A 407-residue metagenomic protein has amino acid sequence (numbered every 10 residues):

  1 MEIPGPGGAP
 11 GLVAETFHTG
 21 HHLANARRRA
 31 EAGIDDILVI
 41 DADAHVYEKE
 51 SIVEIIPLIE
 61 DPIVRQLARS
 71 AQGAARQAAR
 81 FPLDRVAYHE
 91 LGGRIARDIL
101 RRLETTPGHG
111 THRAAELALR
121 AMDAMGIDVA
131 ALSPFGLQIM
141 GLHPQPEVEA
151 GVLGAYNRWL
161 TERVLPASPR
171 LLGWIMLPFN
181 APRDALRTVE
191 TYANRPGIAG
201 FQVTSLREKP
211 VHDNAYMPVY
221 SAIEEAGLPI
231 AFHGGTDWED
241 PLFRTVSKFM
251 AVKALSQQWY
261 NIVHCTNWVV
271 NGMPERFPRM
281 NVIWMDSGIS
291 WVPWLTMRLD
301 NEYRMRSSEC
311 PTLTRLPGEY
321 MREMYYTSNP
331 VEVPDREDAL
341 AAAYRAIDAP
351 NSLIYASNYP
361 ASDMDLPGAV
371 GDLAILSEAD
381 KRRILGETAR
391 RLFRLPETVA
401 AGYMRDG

Functional and structural regions predicted by a protein language model:
E2-L38, E50-A124, D128-V129, R158 (+10 more regions): Mid-to-C-terminal alpha-helical segments outside catalytic/metal-binding sites
I3-P6, T16, G151, V164-L172 (+4 more regions): Catalytic pocket-lining loop regions of alpha/beta-barrel enzymes, especially the amidohydrolase/enolase/GH5 lineages
V39, H45, I99-G108, L119-H143 (+2 more regions): Divalent metal-dependent hydrolysis catalytic cores, especially in the metallo-beta-lactamase
A44-H45, N358-Y359: Active-site metal-binding loops of divalent metal-dependent hydrolases
Y47-E50, I55, A130-L132, Q138-H143 (+6 more regions): Short catalytic/ligand-binding loop motif for oxyanion handling, primarily in non-cytosolic enzymes, centered on
G136, R207, Y359: Flexible, active-site-proximal loop/turn residues at the rims of small-molecule/cofactor binding pockets and catalytic
Q145-E149, V370-D372: Short glycine-enriched, charge-decorated loop/helix-capping segments at active-site entrances that position
A155: Conserved loop-alpha-helix segment in the C-terminal half of the alpha/beta-hydrolase fold that carries the catalytic
